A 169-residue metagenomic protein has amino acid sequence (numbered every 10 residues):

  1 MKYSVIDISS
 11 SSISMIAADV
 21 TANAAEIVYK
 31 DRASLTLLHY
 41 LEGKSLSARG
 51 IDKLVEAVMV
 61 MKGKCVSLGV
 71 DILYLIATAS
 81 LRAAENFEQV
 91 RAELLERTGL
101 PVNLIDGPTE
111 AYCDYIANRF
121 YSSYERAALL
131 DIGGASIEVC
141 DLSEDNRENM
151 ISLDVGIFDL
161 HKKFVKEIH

Functional and structural regions predicted by a protein language model:
M1-A25, N118-L153: Gly/Thr-rich phosphate-binding beta-strand-loop-beta motif of the actin/hexokinase/Hsp70
S11-R49, S143-H169: Short glycine-rich, Thr/Ser-proximal phosphate-binding strand/loop in the N-terminal lobe of ATP-dependent enzymes
S45-D52, R97-G99: Glycine-rich phosphate-binding "P-loop"
K53-K64: Short, well-ordered amphipathic alpha-helical segments that serve as non-catalytic structural scaffolds within diverse
G63-A92: Short beta-strand-loop/turn "lid" adjacent to the catalytic site in phosphate-handling enzymes
Q89-V102: Phosphate/adenylate-binding "loop-and-lid" substructures adjacent to NTP/NAD/dNTP-binding pockets in NTP-dependent
L100-A111: A short, structured active-site edge motif that brings together acidic residues
A111-R119: Glycine-rich phosphate-binding/hydrolytic loop that grips phosphoryl groups
